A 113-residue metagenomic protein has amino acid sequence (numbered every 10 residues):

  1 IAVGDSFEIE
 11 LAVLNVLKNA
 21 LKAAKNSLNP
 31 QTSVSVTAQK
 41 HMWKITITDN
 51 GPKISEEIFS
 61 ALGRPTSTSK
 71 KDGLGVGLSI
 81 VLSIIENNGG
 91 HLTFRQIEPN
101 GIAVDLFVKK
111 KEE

Functional and structural regions predicted by a protein language model:
I1-G4, S69: Conserved micro-motifs of the catalytic ATP-binding
N19-A24: Short helix-loop "hinge" at the ATP-lid/N-box region of the Bergerat-fold HATPase_c
N29-H41: Short beta-strand/loop element within the Bergerat-fold HATPase_c
D49: Acidic ATP/Mg2+-coordinating residue in the GHKL
I54-T66: Short conserved segment of the HATPase_c
G77, V81: Short alpha-helical Gxxx[C/S/T] motif in the catalytic ATP-binding
I85-E86: Detector for a conserved hydrophobic position within an alpha-helical segment of the HATPase_c
